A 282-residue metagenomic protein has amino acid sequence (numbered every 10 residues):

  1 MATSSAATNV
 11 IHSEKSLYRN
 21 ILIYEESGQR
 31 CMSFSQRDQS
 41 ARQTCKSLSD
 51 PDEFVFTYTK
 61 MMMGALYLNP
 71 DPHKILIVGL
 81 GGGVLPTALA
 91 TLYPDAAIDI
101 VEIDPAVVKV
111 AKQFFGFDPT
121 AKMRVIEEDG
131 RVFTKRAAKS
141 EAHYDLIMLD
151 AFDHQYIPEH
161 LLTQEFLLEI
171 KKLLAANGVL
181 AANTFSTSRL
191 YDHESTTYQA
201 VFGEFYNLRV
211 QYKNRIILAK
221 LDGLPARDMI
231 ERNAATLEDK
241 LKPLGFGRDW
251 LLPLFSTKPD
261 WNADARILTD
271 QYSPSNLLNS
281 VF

Functional and structural regions predicted by a protein language model:
M1-K60, G64-D71, T91: Rossmann-like AdoMet
S5-N9, S13-E25, T44-S47, L221-F282: SAM/dcSAM-binding transferase cores
K15, G81, R189-L190: Short, glycine/acidic-rich beta->alpha junctions
E25, P51-V179: The AdoMet/dcAdoMet-binding core of the Class I SAM-like
G28-R30, Q39, L85, R189 (+1 more regions): Generic "edge-of-domain/loop-turn" microfeature
S35, D150-A151, N183-F185: Active-site-proximal beta-strand/loop segments in catalytic clefts of secreted hydrolases
Q164-R232: C-terminal substrate-binding/active-site "lid" region of AdoMet-derived donor-dependent transferases
